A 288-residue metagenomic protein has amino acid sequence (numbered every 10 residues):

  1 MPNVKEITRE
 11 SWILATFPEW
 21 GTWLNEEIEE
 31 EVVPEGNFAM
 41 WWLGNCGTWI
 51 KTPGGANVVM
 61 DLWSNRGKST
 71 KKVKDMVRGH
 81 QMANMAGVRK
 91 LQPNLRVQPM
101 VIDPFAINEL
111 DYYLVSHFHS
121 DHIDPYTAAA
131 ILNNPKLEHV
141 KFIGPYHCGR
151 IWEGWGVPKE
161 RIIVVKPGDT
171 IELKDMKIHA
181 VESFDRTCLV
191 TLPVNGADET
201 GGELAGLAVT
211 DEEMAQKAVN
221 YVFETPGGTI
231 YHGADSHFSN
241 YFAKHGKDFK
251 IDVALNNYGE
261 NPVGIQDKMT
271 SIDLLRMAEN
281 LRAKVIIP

Functional and structural regions predicted by a protein language model:
M1-G21, L275-P288: Accessory terminal helices/loops
E6-I7, S11-E35, K136, G144-G227: Metallo-beta-lactamase
T22-V33, G55-L114, F118, Y126-N133 (+2 more regions): Pre-active-site segment of Zn-dependent metallo-hydrolases
A39-W42, V58-D61, K177-S183, T229-D235: Active-site-proximal beta-strand elements of phosphoester/diester hydrolases
I50, D61, H117, D124 (+4 more regions): Divalent metal-coordination and catalytic microenvironments
A56-V58, D111-Y112, M176, G228-I230 (+2 more regions): Structural motif
L62-S64, H117-F118, H147, S183-F184 (+2 more regions): Active-site metal-binding loops of divalent metal-dependent hydrolases
V88-L91, Y112, K141-I143, Q216 (+1 more regions): Cap/insert and terminal regions of metallo-dependent hydrolase folds
